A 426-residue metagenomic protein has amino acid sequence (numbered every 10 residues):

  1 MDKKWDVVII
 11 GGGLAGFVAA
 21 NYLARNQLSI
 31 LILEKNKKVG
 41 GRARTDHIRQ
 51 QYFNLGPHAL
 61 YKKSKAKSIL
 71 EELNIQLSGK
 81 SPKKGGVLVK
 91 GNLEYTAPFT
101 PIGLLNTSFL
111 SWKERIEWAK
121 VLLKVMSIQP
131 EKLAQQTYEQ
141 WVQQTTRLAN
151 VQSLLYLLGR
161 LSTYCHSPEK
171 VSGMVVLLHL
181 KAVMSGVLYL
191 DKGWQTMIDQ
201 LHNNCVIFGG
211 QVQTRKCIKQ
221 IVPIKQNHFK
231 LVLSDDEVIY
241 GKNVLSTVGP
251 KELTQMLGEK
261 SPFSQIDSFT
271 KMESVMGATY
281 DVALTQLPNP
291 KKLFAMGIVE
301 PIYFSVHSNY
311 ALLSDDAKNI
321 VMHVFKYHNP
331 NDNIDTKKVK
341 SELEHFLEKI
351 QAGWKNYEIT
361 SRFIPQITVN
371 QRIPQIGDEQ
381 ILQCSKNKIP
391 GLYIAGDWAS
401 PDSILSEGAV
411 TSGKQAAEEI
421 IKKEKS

Functional and structural regions predicted by a protein language model:
W5-I32: N-terminal Rossmann-like FAD-binding beta1-loop-alpha1 element of flavoenzymes
A15, K38, K251: Conserved Rossmann-like nucleotide-cofactor binding loop
R25-H47: Glycine-rich FAD pyrophosphate-binding loop
R49-E131, Q144: Dinucleotide-binding Rossmann-like beta1-alpha1 core, especially the glycine-rich loop that anchors the ADP
N106-V176, L188: Rossmann-like flavin
L178-H228: Helical element adjacent to the flavin cofactor pocket in flavoenzyme catalytic cores
Q220-K225, F229-I320, Q383: Mid-domain catalytic core of redox enzymes that form a hydrophobic substrate pocket/lid adjacent to a catalytic redox
H307, L313-S426: Conserved flavin/dinucleotide-binding core of flavoenzymes
